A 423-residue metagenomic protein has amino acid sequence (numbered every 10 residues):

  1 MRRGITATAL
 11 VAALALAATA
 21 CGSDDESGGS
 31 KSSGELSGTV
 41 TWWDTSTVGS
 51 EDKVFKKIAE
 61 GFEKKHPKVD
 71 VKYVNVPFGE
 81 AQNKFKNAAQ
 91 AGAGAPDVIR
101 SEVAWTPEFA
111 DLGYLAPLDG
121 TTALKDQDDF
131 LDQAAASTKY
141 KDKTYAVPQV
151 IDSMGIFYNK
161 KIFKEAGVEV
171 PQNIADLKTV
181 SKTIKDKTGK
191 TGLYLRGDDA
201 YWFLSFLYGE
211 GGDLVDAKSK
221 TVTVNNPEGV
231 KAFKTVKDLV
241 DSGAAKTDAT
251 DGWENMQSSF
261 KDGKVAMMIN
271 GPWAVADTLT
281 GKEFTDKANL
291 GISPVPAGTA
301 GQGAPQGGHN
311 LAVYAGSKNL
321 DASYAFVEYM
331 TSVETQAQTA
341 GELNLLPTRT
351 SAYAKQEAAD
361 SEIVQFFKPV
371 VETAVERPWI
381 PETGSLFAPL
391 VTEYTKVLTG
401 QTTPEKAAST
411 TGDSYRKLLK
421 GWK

Functional and structural regions predicted by a protein language model:
R2-A18, G22-P107, A297-A300, A322 (+4 more regions): Conserved N-terminal structural module of periplasmic/extracytoplasmic solute-binding proteins
E60, A166, K234, D238-A245 (+1 more regions): Extracytoplasmic/periplasmic substrate-recognition and gating elements
P96-I99, D126-I162, T191-G192, G291 (+3 more regions): A structural signal for short loop-to-beta-strand junctions that line the ligand-binding cleft of periplasmic/secreted
V103-S153, K178, D186, K287-I292 (+1 more regions): Hinge/lid segment of periplasmic solute-binding proteins
T106-Y114, A134-E169, R196-K218, P305-A312 (+1 more regions): Periplasmic solute-binding protein
Q133-S137, L290-S293, A340-P389, K396 (+1 more regions): Long, aromatic- and glycine/proline-rich binding clefts that accommodate carbohydrate-like moieties
K164-A166, D241, E372-K423: Conserved C-terminal helix/tail region of periplasmic/extracytoplasmic solute-binding proteins
S181, T221-A249: Glycine-centered hinge/linker elements that transmit conformational signals in sensory and ligand-binding systems
